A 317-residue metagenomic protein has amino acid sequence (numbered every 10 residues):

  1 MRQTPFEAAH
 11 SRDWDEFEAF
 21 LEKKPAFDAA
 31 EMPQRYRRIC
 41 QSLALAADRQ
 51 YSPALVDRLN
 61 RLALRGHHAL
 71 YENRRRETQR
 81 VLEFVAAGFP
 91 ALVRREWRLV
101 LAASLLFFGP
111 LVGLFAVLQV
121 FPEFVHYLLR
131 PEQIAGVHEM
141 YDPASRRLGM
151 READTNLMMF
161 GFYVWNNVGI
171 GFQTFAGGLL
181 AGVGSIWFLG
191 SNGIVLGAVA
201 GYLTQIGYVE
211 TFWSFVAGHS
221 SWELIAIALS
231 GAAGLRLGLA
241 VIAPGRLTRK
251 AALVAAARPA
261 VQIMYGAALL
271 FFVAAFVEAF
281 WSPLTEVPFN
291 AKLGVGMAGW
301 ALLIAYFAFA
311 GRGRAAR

Functional and structural regions predicted by a protein language model:
M1-E83: Soluble N-terminal domains of membrane-associated systems
N60, A116-Y141: Interfacial/capping segments of alpha-helical transmembrane domains
R75, R80-W97, G149-M150, D154 (+2 more regions): Cytosolic juxtamembrane amphipathic/interface segments immediately preceding and feeding into a transmembrane helix
P90-W97, G161-W165, G169, Q173 (+2 more regions): Alpha-helical membrane-interface segments at transmembrane helix boundaries
A91-G109: Alpha-helical transmembrane segments and their helix-start/interface "positive-inside/aromatic belt" motifs in integral
G136-R151, N156-F162, W213-W222: Short aromatic-rich membrane-water interface segments that cap or initiate transmembrane helices in multi-pass membrane
R151-G184: Individual transmembrane alpha-helix segments
A176-R317: Generic detector of multi-pass transmembrane helix bundles and their immediately adjacent loops in polytopic membrane
